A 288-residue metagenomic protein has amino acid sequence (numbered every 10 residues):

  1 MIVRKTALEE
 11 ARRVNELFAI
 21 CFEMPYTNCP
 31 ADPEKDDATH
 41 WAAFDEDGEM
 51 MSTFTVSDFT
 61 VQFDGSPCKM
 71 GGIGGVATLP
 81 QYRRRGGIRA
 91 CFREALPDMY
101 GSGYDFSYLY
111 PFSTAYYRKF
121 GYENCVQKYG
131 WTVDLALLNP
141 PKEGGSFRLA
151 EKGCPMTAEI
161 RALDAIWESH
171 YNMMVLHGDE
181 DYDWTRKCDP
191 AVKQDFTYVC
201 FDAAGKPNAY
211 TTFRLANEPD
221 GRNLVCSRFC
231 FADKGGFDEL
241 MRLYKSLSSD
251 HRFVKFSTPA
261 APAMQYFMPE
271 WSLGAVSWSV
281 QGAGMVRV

Functional and structural regions predicted by a protein language model:
I2, A7-R12, K142-V288: Intrinsically disordered, low-complexity, positively biased terminal segments
E16-F63, N172-T197: Active-site rim helix/loop that mediates acceptor-substrate recognition in acyltransferases
A42, E49-F59, M70-G72, A77 (+3 more regions): Conserved beta-strand in the GNAT
I73-R83, F112, V225-K234: A short, internal acetyl-CoA/4′-phosphopantetheine-binding micro-motif in the GNAT/acyltransferase core
Y82-E94, G235-E239: Conserved acetyl-CoA pyrophosphate-binding loop and the N-cap/start of the following alpha-helix in GNAT-like
F92, P97-P111, S249-P259: Conserved GNAT acetyl-CoA-binding A-motif
Y100-D105, P111-Y129, A261-V276: Conserved active-site alpha-helix within GNAT-family acetyltransferase domains
Y110, E123-P140, Q281: Conserved catalytic-core motifs of GNAT/GCN5-like acyltransferases
